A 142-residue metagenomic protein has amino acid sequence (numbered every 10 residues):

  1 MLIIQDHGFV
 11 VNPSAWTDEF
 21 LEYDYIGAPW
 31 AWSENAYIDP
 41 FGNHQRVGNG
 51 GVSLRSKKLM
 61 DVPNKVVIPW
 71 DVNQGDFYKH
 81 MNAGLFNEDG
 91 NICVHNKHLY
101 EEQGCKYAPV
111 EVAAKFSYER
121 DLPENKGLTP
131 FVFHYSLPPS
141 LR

Functional and structural regions predicted by a protein language model:
M1-L2: Short aromatic/hydrophobic "clamp" motif used to bind/position activated sugar donors
Q5: Conserved hydrolase catalytic core segment
G8-Q45: Conserved donor-nucleotide/metal-binding helix-loop-beta segment in metal-dependent transferases, i.e., the alpha-helix
Q45-R142: Catalytic core and acceptor-binding pocket of nucleotide-sugar-dependent glycosyltransferases
